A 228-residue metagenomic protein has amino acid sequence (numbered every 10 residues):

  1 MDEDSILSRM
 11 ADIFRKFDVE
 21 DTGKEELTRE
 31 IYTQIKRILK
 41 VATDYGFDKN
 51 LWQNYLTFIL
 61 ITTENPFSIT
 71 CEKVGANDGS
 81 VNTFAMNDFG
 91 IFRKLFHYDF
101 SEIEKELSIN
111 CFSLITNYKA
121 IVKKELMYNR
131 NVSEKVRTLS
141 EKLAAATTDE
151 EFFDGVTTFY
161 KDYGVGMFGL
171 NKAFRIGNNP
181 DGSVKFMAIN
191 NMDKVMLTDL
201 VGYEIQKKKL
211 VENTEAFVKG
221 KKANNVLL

Functional and structural regions predicted by a protein language model:
M1-D199, I205: AAA+ P-loop ATPase mechanoenzymes
M192-N225: Pre-Walker A (pre-P-loop) alpha-helix and adjacent loop at the N terminus of AAA/AAA+ ATPase modules, a conserved
